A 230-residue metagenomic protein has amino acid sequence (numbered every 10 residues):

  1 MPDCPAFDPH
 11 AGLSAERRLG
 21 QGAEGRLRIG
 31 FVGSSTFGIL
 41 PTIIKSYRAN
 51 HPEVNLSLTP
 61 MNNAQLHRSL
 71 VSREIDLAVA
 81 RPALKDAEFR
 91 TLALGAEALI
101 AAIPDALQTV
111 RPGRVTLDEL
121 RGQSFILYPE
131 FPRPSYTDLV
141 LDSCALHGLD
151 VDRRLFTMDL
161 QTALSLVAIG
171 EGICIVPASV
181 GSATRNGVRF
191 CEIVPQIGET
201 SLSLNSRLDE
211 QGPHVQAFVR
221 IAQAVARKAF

Functional and structural regions predicted by a protein language model:
M1-E24, A224: Alpha-helical "hinge/linker" immediately C-terminal to small N-terminal DNA-binding modules
E24-A87, T157: Central regulatory/effector-binding core of bacterial HTH transcription factors
I29, S69-V71, L120, S165-E171 (+1 more regions): Hydrophobic residues within well-ordered alpha-helices
I39, R189-F230: A late-sequence structural motif
V54, V71-A80, L99, L149 (+1 more regions): Alpha-to-beta junction loops
A87-A93, E97, Q161-D209: Beta-alpha-beta core module
F89-L99, I103-F125, P213-Q216: Flexible hinge/capping segments at coil-to-helix
Q123-H147, G212-V219, A229-F230: Secondary-structure junction motif
